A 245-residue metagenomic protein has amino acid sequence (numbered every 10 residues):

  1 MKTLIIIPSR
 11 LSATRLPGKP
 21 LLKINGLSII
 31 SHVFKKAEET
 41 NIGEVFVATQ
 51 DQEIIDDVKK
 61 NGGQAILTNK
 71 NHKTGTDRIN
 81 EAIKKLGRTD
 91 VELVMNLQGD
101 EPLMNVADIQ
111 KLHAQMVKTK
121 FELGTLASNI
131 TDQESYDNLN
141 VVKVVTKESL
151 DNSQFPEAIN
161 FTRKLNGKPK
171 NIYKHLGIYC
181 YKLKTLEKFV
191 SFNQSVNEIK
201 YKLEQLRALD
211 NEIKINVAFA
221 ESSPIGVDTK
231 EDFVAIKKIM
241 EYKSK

Functional and structural regions predicted by a protein language model:
M1-T49: N-terminal glycine-rich phosphate-binding loop and ensuing alpha1 helix
I5, V45-V47, V94, G124 (+1 more regions): Hydrophobic/aromatic residues located in beta-strands of well-ordered beta-sheets within soluble catalytic
L11, N69-G75, S222-P224: Short, acidic/turn-prone active-site loops that include or flank metal/cofactor- and phosphate-binding residues
I42, R88-V91, K118-E122, I213: Short, high-confidence coil segments that cap the C-terminus of an alpha-helix and link into the following beta-strand
F46, E53-K111: Short phosphate-binding loop-to-helix
T49-Q50, M104, Y181, D228: A conserved hydrophobic position in a structured secondary element of the catalytic/binding core that shapes
M104-S195: Conserved core of the sugar-phosphate nucleotidyltransferase
N171-K245: Conserved alpha/beta core of the MobA/IspD/sugar-nucleotide pyrophosphorylase nucleotidyltransferase superfamily
